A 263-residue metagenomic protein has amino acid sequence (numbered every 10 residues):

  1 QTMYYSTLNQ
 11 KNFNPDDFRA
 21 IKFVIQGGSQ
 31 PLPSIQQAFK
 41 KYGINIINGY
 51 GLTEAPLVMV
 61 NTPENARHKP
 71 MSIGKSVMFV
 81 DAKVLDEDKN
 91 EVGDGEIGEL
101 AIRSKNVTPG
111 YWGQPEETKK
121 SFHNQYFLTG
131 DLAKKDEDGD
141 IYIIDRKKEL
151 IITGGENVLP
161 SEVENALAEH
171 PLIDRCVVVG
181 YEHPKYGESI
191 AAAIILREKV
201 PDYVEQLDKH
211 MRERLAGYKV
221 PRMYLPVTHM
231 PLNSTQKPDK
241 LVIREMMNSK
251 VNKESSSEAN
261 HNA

Functional and structural regions predicted by a protein language model:
Y4-H68, D81: Gly/Ser/Thr-rich phosphate-binding loop
F23-Q26, V178, L225-P226: Hydrophobic/anchoring residues in structured secondary elements
G28, G51, G74, K89 (+2 more regions): Active-site glycine-centered loops adjacent to acidic/histidine catalytic or metal-binding residues that shape
I47-E54, G74-K75, V179-E182, L225: Beta-strand->loop->alpha-helix junctions that form or flank phosphate-binding loops in nucleotide-handling enzymes
M71-V77, E91, S121-Q125: Short Gly/Pro-enriched turn/cap motifs at secondary-structure boundaries
K83, D94-T108, Y126, L132-A133: AMP-binding/adenylate-forming core of the ANL superfamily
D88, S104, P109-G110, E117-K120 (+4 more regions): AMP-binding/adenylate-forming catalytic core of the ANL superfamily
E245-A263: Acidic/polar alpha-helix N-cap and adjacent early helical turns within long charge-rich amphipathic helices/linkers
